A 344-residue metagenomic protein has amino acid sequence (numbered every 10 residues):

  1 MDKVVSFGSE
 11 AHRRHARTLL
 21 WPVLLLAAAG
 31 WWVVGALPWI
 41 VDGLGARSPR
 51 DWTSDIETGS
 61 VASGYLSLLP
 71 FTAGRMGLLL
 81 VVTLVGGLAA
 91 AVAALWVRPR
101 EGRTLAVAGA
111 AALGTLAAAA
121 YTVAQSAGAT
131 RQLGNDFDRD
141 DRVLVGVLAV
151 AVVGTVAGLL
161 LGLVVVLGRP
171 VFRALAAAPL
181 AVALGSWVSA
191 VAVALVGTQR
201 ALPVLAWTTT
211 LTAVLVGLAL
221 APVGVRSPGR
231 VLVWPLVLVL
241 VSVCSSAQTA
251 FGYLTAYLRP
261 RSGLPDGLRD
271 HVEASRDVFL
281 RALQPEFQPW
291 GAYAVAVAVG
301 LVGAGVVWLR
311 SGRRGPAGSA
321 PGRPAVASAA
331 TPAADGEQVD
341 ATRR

Functional and structural regions predicted by a protein language model:
M1-L159, G168-A174: N-terminal membrane-targeting/anchoring modules of bacterial envelope and secretion proteins
V23, L79, T83, A110 (+6 more regions): Small-residue packing motifs within transmembrane alpha-helices
G30, V34, P38, G86 (+8 more regions): Alpha-helical transmembrane segments of multipass membrane proteins
A36-L44, V92-W96, A120-A124, V188-V191 (+4 more regions): Structural signature of transmembrane alpha-helix termini at the membrane-water interface
T58-G74, D136-R142, Q199-P203, V272-G291: Membrane-interface segments at the starts/ends of alpha-helical transmembrane spans
G77-G102, A157-V166, L215-A221, P289-P316: Transmembrane alpha-helical segments in integral membrane proteins
S126, T130-H271: Generic multipass alpha-helical transmembrane bundles of integral membrane proteins
A206-R344: Hydrophobic multi-pass inner-membrane translocation pores used for secretion and envelope-lipid/glycan export
